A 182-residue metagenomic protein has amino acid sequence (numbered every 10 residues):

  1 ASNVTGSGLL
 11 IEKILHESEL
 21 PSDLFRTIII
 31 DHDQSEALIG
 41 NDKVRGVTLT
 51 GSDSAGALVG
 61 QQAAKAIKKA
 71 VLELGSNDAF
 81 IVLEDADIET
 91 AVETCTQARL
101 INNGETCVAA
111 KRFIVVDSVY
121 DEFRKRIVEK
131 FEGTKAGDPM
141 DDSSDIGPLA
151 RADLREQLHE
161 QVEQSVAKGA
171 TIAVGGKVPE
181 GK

Functional and structural regions predicted by a protein language model:
A1, I29, T50, L83-E84: Short beta->alpha connector loops at strand-helix junctions that form conserved, small/polar/Pro-enriched
A1-D23, I67, E89: Conserved small-residue-rich beta-alpha loop and adjacent elements that most often cradle the phosphate/pyrophosphate
N3-G6, H32-Q34, D53-A55, K65: Short alpha-helical
H16-E19, L38, Q61, G104: A general structural signal for stabilizing positions within well-ordered secondary structure
E19, D42-K43, G169: Conserved functional loop/turn residues at catalytic and ligand-binding sites
L24, G46, S52-K182: ALDH superfamily catalytic-core signature
R26-R45: A structured beta-alpha segment of the ubiquitous adenosine-cofactor-binding alpha/beta core
